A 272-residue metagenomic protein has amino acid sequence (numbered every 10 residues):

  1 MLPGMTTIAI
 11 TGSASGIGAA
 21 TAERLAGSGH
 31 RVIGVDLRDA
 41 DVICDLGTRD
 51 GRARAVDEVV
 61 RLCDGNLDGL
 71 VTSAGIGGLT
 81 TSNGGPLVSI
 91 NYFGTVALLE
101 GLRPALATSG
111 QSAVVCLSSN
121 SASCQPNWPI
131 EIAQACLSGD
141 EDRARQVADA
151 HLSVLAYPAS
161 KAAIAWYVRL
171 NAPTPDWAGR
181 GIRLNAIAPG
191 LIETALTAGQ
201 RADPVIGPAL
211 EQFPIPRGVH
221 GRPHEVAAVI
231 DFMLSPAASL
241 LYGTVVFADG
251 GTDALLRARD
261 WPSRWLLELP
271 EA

Functional and structural regions predicted by a protein language model:
L2-I33: Canonical Rossmann dinucleotide-binding motif of NAD(H)/NADP(H)-dependent dehydrogenases/reductases, specifically
L37-G51, V59: Rossmann-fold cofactor-recognition segment
D41, L87-V88: A hydrophobic alpha-helix adjacent to the NAD(P)-binding/active-site core of NAD(P)-dependent oxidoreductases, strongly
V71-L79, G251: Conserved NAD(P)H cofactor-binding loop of Rossmann-fold oxidoreductase domains
I76-T80, A107-G179, L191-I192: Catalytic loop of short-chain dehydrogenase/reductase
A97, A156-P158, A162-A165, A186 (+4 more regions): C-terminal helical subdomain
A188-G199: Short, flexible catalytic-loop segment of classical short-chain dehydrogenase/reductase
